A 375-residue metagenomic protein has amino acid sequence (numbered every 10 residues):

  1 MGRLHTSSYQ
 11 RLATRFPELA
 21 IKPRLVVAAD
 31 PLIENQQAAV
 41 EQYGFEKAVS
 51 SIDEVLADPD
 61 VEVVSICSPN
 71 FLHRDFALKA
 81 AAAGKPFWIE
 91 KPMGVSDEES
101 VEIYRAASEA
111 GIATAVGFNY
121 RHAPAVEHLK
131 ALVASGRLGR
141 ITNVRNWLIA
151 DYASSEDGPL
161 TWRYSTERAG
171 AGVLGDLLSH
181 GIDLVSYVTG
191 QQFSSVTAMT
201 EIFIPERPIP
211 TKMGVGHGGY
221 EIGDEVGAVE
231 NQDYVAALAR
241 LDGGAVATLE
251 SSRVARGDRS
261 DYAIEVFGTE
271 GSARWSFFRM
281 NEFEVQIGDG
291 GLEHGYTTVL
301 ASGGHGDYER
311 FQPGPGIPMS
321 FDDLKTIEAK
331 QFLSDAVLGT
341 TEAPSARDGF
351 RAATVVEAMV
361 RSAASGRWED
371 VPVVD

Functional and structural regions predicted by a protein language model:
M1-Y43: N-terminal Rossmann-like dinucleotide-binding module
P17-L19, K47-P59: Short acidic low-complexity segments
I21-V26, D335-A352: Glycine- and charged-residue-rich phosphate/anionic-cofactor binding loop of Rossmann-like
V63-N70, R74-R121, G136: Beta-strand-loop-alpha-helix segment that lines the small-molecule cofactor/substrate pocket of alpha/beta enzymes
N119, P205-Q232, A236, R240-G243 (+3 more regions): C-terminal glycine/acidic-rich active-site capping loop/insertion
Y120-A228, F283, G366: Predominantly a Rossmann-like dinucleotide-binding segment in NAD(P)-dependent oxidoreductases
G139, R361-D375: C-terminal capping/lid region of NAD(P)-dependent oxidoreductase domains
S179, E250-R259, I317-S320: Glycine-rich phosphate/pyrophosphate-binding beta-alpha loops
